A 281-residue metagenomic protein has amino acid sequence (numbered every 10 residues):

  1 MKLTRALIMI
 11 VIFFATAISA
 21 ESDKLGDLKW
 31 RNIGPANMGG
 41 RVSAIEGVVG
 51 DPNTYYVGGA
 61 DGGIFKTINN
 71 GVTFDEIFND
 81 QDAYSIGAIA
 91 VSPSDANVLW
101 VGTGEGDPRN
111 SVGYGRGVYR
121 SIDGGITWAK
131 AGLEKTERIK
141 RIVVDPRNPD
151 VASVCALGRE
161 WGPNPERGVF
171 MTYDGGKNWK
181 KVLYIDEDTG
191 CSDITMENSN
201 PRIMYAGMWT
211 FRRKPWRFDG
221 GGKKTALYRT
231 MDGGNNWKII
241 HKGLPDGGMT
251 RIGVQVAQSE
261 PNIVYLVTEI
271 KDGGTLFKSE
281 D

Functional and structural regions predicted by a protein language model:
M1-L3: N-terminal secretory signal peptides that target proteins for export/translocation
A6-A17: Bacterial N-terminal signal peptides
A20-D281: Beta-propeller blade termini and top-face loops
